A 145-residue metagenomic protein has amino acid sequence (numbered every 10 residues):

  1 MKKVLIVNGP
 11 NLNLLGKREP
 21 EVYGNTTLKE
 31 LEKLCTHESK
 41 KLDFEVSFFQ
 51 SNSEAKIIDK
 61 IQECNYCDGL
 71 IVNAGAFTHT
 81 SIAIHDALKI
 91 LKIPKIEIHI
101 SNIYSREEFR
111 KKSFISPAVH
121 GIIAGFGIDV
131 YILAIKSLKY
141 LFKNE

Functional and structural regions predicted by a protein language model:
M1-L5: Extreme N-terminal starter segment of soluble prokaryotic enzymes
P10-L12, G75-T78, S101-I103: Short glycine-rich anion-binding loops that position phosphate/pyrophosphate groups of nucleotides and phosphorylated
L15-K29: Glycine- and acidic-residue-enriched helix-capping/strand-helix junction motifs
K17-R18, F77-A83: Glycine/threonine-rich flexible loop motifs
T36-E63, I96: Nucleotide and nucleotide-moiety/phosphate-recognizing core
F48, I96, S105-E145: Short, glycine-/small-residue-rich phosphate/pyrophosphate-handling segment
E63, S81-I90: Short Gly/Thr/Asp-enriched flexible loops that form oxyanion-binding sites at enzyme active sites
C64-L70: Short acidic/histidine-rich motifs immediately flanking catalytic phosphotransfer sites in two-component signaling
